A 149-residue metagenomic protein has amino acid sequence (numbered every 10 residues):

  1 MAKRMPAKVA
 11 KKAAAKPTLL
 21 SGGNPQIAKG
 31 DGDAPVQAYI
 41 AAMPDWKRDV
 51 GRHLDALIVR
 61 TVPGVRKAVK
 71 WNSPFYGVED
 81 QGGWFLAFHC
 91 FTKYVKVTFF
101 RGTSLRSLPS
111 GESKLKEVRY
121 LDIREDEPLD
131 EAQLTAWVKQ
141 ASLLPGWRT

Functional and structural regions predicted by a protein language model:
A2-T149: Charge-dense, helix-prone N-terminal extensions
